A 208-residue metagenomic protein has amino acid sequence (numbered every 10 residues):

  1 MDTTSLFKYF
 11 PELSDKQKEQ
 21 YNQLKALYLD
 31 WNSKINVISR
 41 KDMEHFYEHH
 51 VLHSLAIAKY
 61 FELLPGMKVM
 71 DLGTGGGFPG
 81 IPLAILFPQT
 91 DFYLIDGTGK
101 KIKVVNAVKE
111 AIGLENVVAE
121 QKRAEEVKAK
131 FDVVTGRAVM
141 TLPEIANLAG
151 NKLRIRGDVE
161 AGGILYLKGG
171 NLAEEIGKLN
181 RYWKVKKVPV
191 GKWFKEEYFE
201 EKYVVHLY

Functional and structural regions predicted by a protein language model:
M1-M70, K100-V117: Class I SAM-dependent transferase core
Y28, K168, L207: Residue-level signal for inorganic ion chemistry
N32, V108-K109, L153, I176 (+1 more regions): Conserved hydrophobic residues forming the short capping helix/wall of the S-adenosyl-L-methionine
L55-V139, P143-A146: Conserved SAM/SAH cofactor-binding pocket of Class I
A146-G162: A short glycine-rich, Lys/Arg-flanked "PGG" loop and its adjoining helix->strand segment in the class I
G157-A173: Conserved beta-strand signature within the Rossmann-like core of class I S-adenosyl-L-methionine
N171-Y208: Active-site capping/gating segments
